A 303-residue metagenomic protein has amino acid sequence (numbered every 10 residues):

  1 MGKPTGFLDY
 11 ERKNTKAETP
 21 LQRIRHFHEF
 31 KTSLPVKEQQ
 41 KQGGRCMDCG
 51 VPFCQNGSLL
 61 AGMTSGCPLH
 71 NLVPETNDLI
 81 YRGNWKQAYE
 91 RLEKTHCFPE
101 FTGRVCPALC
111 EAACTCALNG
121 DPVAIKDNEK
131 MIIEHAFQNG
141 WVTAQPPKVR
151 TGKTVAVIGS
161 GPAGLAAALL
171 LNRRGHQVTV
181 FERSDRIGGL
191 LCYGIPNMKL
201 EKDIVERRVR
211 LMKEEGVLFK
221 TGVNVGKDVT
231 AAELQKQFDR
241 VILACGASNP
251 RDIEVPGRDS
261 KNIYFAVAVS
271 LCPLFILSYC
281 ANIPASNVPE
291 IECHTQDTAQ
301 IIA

Functional and structural regions predicted by a protein language model:
M1-K37, E129-A303: Residues forming the flavin
Q40-G44, D48-N56, G62-K148, K213 (+2 more regions): Glycine/serine-rich phosphate-binding loop and adjoining beta1-alpha1 elements at the start of nucleotide-handling
